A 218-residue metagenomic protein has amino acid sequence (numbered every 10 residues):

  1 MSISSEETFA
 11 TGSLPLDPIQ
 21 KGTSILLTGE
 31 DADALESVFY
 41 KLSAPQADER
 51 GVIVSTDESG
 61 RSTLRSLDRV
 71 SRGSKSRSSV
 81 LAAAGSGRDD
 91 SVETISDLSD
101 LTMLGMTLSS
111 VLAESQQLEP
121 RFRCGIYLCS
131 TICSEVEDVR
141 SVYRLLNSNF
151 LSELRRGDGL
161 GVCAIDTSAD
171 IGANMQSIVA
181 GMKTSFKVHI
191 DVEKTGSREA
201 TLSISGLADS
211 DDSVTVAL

Functional and structural regions predicted by a protein language model:
S2-D68: Glycine-rich P-loop/Walker A and Walker A-like loops and their local beta1-loop-alpha1 context in P-loop NTPases
I25-E30, I53-T56, L81-A83, G125-Y127 (+2 more regions): Conserved beta-strand segments of the P-loop GTPase G domain that flank and frequently precede/overlap
D31-A34, S59-G60, S130-V139, S168-G172: Short acidic, S/G/P-rich loop/turn micro-motifs used as interaction or catalytic elements
R50, P120-R123, R155-I165: Loop/turn-to-beta-strand initiation segments
E58, L67-S96: Nucleotide-state-sensitive switch-loop elements of NTP-binding domains
R61-G73, N174-M182: Short, aromatic/basic amphipathic alpha-helical patches
S86-L151: Phosphate-binding/switch loop-helix module in NTP-utilizing enzymes
A164-L218: Phosphate-binding/switch region of NTP-binding enzymes
